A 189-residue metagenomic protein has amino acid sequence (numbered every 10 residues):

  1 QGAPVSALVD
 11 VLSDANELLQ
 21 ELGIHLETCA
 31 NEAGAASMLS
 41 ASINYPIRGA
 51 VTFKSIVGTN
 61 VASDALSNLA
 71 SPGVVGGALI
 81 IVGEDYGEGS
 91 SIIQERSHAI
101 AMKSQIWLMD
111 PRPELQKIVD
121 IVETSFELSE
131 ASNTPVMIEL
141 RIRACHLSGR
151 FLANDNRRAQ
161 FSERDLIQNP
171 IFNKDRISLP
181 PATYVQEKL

Functional and structural regions predicted by a protein language model:
Q1-Q116, R141-R143, R157-R158: Thiamine diphosphate
R112-L189: Flexible, low-complexity linker and terminal segments
